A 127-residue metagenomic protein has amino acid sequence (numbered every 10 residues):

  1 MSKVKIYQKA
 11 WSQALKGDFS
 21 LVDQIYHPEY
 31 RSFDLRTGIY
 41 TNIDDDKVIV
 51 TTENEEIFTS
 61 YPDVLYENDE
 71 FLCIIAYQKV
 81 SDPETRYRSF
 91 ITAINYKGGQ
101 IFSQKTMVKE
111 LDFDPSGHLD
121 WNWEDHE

Functional and structural regions predicted by a protein language model:
M1-K3: Absolute protein N-terminus
K5, F19-E70: A solvent-exposed, acidic/Ser-Thr-rich amphipathic alpha-helical stretch
K9, K47-E127: A beta-strand edge to alpha-helix "cap/lid" segment located at domain peripheries
